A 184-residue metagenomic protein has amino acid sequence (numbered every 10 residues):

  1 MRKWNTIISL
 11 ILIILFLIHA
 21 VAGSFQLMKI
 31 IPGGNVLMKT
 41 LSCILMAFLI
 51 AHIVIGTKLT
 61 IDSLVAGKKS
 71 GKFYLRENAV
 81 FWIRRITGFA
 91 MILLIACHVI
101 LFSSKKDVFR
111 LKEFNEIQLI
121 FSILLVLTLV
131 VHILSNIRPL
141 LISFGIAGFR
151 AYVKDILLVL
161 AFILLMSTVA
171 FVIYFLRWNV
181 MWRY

Functional and structural regions predicted by a protein language model:
M1-Y184: Membrane-embedded alpha-helical bundles that constitute the cytochrome b-like, heme-associated redox core of multi-pass
